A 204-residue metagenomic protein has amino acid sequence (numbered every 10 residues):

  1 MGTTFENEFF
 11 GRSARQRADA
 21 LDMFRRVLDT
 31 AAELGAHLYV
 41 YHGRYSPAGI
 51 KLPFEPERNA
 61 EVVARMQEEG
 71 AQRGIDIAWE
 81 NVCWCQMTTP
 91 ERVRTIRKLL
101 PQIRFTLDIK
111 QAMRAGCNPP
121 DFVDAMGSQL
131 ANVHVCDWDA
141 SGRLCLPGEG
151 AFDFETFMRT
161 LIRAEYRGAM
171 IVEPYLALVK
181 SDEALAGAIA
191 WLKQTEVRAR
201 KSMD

Functional and structural regions predicted by a protein language model:
M1-E6, H42-G43, W138: Short, conserved active-site loops that position catalytic residues or coordinate cofactors/metal ions across diverse
M1-F5, C83, W191: Generic low-polarity alpha-helical segments
N7-R104, R114, S202-M203: Active-site acidic/histidine proton-transfer and metal-coordination neighborhood in alpha/beta enzyme cores
H37, A64, Q86-L107, A112-D204: Histidine-acidic metal/acid-base catalytic patches
